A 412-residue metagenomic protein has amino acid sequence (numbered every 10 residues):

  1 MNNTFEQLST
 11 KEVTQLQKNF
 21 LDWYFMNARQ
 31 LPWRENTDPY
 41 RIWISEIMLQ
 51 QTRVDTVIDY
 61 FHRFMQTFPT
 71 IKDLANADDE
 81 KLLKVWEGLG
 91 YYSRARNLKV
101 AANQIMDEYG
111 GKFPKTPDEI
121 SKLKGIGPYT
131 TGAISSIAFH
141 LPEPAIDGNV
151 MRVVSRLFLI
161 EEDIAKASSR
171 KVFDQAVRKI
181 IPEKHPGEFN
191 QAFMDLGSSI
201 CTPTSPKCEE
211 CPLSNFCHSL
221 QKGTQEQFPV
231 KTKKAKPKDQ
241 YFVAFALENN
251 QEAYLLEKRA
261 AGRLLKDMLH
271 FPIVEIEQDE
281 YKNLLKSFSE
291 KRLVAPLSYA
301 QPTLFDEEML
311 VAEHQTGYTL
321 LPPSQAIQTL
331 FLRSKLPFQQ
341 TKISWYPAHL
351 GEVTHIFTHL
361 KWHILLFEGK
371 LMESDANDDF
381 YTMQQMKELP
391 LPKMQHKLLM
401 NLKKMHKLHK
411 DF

Functional and structural regions predicted by a protein language model:
M1-R29, E35, S198-F412: Intrinsically disordered, low-complexity, charged terminal extensions of DNA damage-control enzymes
N2-E12, K18-N19, W23-E209, L213-K222 (+1 more regions): Catalytic cores of DNA base-excision repair glycosylases
